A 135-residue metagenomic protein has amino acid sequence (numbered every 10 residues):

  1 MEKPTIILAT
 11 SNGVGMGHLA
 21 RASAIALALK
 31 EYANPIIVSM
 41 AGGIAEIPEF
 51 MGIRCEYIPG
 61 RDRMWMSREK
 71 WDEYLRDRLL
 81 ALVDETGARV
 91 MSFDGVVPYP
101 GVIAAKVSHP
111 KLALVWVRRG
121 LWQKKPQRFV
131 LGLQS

Functional and structural regions predicted by a protein language model:
E2-V14, A28-R78: Conserved nucleotide-sugar phosphate-binding/catalytic loop shared by glycosyltransferases and other
P4, G87-R89, Q134-S135: Conserved acidic residues
S11, G95, V117-L121: Histidine-centered beta-alpha loop that forms part of the nucleotide-sugar donor binding/catalytic region in diverse
N12-M16, G95-P100: Gly/Ser/Thr-rich loops at beta-strand to alpha-helix junctions that form or flank small-molecule/cofactor-binding
L19-L29: Histidine-anchored nucleotide/phosphate-binding helix
N34-S39, M91-F93, L114-W116: Short, hydrophobic beta-strand segments that form beta-sheet elements in well-ordered domains
L80-P98: Short N-terminal targeting/anchoring amphipathic segment
H109-S135: Active-site-proximal region of nucleotide-activated glycan assembly enzymes, centered on histidine/acidic-rich loops
